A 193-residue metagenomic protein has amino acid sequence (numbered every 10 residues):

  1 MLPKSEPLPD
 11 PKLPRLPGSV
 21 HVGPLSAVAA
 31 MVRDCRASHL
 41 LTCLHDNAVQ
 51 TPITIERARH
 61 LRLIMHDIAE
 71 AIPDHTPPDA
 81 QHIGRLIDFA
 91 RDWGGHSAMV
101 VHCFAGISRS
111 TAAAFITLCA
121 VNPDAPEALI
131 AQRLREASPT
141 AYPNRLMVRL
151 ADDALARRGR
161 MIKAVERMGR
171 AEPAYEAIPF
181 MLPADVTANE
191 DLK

Functional and structural regions predicted by a protein language model:
L2-E56: Glycine-rich, flexible N-terminal cofactor/catalytic loop recognition
L44-H45, M65, A105: Glycine-rich His-Gly loop
E56-M65, G169-A177: Long, contiguous secondary-structure blocks with strong helical propensity
L61-M99: Helix-loop module immediately N-terminal to the HCX5R catalytic loop in PTP-like cysteine phosphatase domains
H82-L86, M99, R109, A113-A114 (+2 more regions): Amphipathic alpha-helical interface surfaces
R91-V121: Catalytic cysteine-centered active loop of the rhodanese-like fold, especially the PTP/DSP P-loop
W93-A98, C119-K193: PTP/DSP superfamily signal
